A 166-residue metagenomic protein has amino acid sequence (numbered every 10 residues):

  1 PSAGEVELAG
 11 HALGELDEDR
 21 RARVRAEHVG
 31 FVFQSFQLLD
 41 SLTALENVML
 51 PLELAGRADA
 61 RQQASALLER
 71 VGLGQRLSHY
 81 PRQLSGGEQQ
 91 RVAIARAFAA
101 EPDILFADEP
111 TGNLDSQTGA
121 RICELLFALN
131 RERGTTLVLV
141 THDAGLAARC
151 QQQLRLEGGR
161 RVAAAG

Functional and structural regions predicted by a protein language model:
P1-L156: ABC family nucleotide-binding domain
Q153-A165: H-loop (His-switch) and adjacent beta-strand-loop-beta switch element of ABC-type ATPase nucleotide-binding domains
